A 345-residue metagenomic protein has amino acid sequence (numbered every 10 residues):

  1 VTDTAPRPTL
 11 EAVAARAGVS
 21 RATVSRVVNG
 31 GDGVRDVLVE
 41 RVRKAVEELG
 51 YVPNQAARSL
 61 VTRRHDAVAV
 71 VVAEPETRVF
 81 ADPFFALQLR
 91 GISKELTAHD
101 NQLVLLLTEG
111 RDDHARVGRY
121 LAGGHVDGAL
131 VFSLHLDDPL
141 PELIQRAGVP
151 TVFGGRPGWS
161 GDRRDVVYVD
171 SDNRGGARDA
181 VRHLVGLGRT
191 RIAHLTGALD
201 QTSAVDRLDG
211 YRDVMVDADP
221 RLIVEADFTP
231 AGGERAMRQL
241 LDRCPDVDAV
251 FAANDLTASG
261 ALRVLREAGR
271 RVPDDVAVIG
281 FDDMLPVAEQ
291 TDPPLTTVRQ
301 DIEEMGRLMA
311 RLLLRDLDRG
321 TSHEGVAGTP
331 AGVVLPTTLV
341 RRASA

Functional and structural regions predicted by a protein language model:
V1-A5, A67-V71, P75-R182: Alpha-helical recognition/docking segments in bacterial nutrient-uptake and carbohydrate-utilization systems
V1-D66: N-terminal helix-turn-helix DNA-binding module of bacterial transcription factors
T23, R63-T77, H183, I192-G197: Short beta-strand segments enriched in small/hydrophobic residues
L49, L187-G188, L240-D246: Glycine-rich phosphate-binding loop signature in dinucleotide/nucleotide-binding domains
E74-L87, L105-H114, V169-D179, L195-R238 (+4 more regions): Hinge/beta->alpha junction and helix N-cap segments in small-molecule ligand-binding domains
V126-F132, A193-L195, I223, C244-N254 (+1 more regions): Periplasmic-binding protein-like
R243-A345: Flexible loop/turn connectors
